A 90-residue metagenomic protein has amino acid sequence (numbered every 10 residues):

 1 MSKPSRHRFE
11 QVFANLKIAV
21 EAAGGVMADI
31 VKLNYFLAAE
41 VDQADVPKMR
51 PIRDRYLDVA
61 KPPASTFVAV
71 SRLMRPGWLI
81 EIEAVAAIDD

Functional and structural regions predicted by a protein language model:
M1-D90: Short, polar/acidic, helix-capping and beta-turn segments at strand->helix junctions that line the mouths
